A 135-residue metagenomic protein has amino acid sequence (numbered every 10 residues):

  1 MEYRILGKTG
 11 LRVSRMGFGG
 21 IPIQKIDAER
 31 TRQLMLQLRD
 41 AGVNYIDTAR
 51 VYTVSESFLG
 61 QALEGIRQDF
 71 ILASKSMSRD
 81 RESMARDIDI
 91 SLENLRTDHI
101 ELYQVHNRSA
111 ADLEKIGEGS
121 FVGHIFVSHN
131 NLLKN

Functional and structural regions predicted by a protein language model:
M1-F70: N-terminal binding-site loop/beta-alpha segment at the start of enzyme catalytic domains that lines or forms
F18, T48, S74, L102-V105: Conserved beta-strand positions
G19-E29, A73-A85, S109-E114: Active-site mouth loops of central-metabolism enzymes
L36, E82-N135: Glycine/proline-rich, positively charged, aromatic-decorated active-site loop/lid region on the catalytic face
Y52, R79, H106: Active-site beta-alpha loop architecture of Rossmann-like, nucleotide-cofactor-dependent enzymes
E56-K75, V122-N135: Alpha-helix-loop-beta-strand connector modules within alpha/beta enzyme cores
